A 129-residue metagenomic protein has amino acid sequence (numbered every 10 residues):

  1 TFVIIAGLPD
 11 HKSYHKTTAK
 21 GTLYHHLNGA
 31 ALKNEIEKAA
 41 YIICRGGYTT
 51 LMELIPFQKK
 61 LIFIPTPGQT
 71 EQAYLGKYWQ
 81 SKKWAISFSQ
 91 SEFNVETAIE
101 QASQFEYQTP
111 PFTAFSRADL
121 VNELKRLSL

Functional and structural regions predicted by a protein language model:
T1, I42, A85, Q104-Q108: A general structural signal for well-ordered secondary-structure junctions
T1-Y41, L51: Donor-nucleotide binding loops and adjacent catalytic segments primarily of GT-B fold Leloir glycosyltransferases
H15, K33, G76, V121-L124: Short amphipathic alpha-helical segments and helix-helix/interface helices
L23-H26, P56-F105: Nucleotide-sugar donor-binding patch of glycosyltransferase catalytic domains
L27, G46-T49, Q90-N94, F115: Short beta->alpha linker loops
A30-A31, T50, T97, D119: Short acidic active-site motifs
A31-Y74: A donor-sugar binding/catalytic signature common to diverse glycosyltransferases and related nucleotide-sugar
E96-L129: C-terminal amphipathic helix plus adjacent low-complexity, charged tail appended to glycosyltransferase catalytic
